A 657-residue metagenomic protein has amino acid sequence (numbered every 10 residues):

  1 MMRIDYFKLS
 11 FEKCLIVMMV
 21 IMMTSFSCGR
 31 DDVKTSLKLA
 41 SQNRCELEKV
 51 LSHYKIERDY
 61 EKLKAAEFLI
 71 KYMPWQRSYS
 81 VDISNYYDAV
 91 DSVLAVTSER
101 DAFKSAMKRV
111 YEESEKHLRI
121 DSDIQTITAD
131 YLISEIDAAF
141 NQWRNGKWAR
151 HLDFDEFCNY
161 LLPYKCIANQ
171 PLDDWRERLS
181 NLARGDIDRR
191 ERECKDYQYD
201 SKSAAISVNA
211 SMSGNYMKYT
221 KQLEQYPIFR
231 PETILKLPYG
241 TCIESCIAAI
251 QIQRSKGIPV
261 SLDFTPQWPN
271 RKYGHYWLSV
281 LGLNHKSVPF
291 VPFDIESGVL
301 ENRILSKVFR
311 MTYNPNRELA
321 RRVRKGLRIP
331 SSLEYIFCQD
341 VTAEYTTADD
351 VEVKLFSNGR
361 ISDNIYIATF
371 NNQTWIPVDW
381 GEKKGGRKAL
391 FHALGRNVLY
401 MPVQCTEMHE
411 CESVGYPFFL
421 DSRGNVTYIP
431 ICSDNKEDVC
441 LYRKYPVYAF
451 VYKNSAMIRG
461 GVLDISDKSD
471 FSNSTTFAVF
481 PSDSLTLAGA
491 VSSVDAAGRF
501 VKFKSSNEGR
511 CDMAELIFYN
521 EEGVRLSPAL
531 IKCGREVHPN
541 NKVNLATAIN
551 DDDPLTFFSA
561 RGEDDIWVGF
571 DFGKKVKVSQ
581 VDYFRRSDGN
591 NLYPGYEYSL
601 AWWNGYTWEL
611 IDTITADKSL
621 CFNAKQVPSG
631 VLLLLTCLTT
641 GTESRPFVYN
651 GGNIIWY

Functional and structural regions predicted by a protein language model:
M1-V33: Bacterial Sec-dependent N-terminal signal peptides
V33-S41, H53-I56, R192-S211, K221-S331: Hydrophobic/aromatic-rich core segments of domains that either
K38, K49, R58-L237, Y273: Secondary-structure boundary elements
D349-G359, K444: A short, amphipathic beta-strand motif
N364-E382, L463-K468, S472-A478, W602: Short amphipathic beta-strand segments in non-cytosolic proteins
G386-M408, D495, Q626-S629: Short Pro-Gly-centered beta-turn/loop motif in secreted/extracellular proteins
T406-D434, F518, F647-Y657: Structured interaction patches on ligand/partner-binding surfaces of diverse proteins
N435-T475, S482-Y657: Aromatic, loop-rich ligand-recognition surfaces of beta-strand-rich domains
